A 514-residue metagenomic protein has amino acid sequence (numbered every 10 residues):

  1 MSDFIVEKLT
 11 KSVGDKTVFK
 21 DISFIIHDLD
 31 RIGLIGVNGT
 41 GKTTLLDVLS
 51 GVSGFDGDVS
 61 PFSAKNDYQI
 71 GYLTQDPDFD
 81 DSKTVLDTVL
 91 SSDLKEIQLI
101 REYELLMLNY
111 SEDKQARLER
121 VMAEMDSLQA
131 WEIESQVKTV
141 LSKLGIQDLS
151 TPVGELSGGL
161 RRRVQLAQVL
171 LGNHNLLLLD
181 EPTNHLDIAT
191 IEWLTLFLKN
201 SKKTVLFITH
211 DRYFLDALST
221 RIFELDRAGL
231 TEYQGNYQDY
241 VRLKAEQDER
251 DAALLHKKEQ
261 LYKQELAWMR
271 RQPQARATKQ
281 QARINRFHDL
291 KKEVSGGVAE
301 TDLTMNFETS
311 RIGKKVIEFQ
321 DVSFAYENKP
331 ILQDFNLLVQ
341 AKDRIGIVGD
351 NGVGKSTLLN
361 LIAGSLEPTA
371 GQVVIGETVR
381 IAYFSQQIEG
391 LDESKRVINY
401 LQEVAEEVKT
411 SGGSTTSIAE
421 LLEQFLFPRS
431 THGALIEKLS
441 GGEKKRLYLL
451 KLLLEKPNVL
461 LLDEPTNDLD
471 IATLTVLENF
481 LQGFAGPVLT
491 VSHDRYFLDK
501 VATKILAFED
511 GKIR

Functional and structural regions predicted by a protein language model:
M1-L255, M305, T309-R514: ABC ATP-binding cassette signature C-motif
L243-R276, Q280-R286, L290-G297: Intracellular alpha-helical coupling/juxtamembrane segments of multi-pass membrane proteins
T301: Phosphate-sensing "switch" segment of ASCE/P-loop ATPases
